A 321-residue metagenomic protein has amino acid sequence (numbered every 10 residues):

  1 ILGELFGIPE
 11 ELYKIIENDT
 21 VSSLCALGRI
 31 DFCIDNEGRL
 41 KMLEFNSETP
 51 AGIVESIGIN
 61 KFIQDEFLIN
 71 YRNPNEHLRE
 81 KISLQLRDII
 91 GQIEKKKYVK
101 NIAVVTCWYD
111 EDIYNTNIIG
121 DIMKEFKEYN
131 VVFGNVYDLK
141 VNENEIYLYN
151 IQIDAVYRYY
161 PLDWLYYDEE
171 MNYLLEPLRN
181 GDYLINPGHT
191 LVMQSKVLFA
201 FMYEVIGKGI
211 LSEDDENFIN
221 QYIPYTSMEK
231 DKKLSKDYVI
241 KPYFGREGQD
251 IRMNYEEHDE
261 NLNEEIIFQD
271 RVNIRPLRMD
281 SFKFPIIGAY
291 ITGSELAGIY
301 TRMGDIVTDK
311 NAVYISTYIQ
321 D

Functional and structural regions predicted by a protein language model:
I1-K14: Low-complexity, highly charged intrinsically disordered N-terminal segments that act as targeting/localization
I15-A26, R275-R278: Structured beta-strand/loop patches that form or line metal/cofactor-binding pockets in enzymes
L24, D31, N46: Catalytic beta-strand/loop module used to bind and position nucleotide/cofactor moieties in cofactor-attachment
L27-R29, M42, F284-I286: Broad gene-expression machinery/nucleic-acid interaction feature
C33-E37, G52-E55, N60-D321: Domain-scale recognition of functional cores that engage charged ligands
K41-N46, V239-I240: Short hydrophobic beta-strand that contains or immediately precedes a catalytic carboxylate
T49: Feature marks short, surface-exposed loop/turn motifs that line or immediately flank catalytic pockets and channel
